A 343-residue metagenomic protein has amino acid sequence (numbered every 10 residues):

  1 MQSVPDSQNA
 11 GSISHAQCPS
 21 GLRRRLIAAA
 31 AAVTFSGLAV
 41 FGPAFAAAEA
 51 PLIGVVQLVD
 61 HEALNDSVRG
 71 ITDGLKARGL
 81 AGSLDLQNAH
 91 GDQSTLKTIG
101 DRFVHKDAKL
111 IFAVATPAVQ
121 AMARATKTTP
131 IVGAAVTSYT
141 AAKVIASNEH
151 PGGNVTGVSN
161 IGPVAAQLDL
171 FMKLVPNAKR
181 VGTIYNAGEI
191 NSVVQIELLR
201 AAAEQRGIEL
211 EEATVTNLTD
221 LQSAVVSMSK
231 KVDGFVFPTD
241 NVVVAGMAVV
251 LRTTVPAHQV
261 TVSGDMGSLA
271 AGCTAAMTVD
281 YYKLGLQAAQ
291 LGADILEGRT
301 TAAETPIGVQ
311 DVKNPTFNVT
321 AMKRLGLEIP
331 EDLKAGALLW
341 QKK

Functional and structural regions predicted by a protein language model:
Q2-V4, C18-L22, I27-A31, F35-K343: Short hydrophobic alpha-helices and adjacent helix-cap/hinge residues
